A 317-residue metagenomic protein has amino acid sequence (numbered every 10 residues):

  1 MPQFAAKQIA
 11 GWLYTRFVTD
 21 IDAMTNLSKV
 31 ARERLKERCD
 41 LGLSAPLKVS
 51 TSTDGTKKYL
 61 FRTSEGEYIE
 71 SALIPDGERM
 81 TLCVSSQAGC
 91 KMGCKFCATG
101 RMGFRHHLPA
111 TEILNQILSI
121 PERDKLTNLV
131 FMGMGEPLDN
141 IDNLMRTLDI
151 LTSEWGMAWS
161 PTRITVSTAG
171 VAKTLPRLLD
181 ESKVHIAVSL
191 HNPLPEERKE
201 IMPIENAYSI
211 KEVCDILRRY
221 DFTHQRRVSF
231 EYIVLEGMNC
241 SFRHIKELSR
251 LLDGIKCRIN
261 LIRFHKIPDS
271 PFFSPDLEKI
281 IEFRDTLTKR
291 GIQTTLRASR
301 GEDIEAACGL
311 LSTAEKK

Functional and structural regions predicted by a protein language model:
M1-I69, P75, R218-R226, V234-K317: Auxiliary Fe-S-binding modules of radical SAM enzymes
S50-S52, S85-S86, S167, S189: Short linear Ser/Thr-Pro motifs
K57, I69, M80-L82, M92 (+1 more regions): Generic beta-strand structural signal
L73-I74, N143: Residue-level structural signal for beta-strand termini and adjacent loop
P75-E112: Canonical Radical SAM [4Fe-4S] cluster-binding loop centered on the CxxxCxxC motif and its immediate flanking residues
F104-H106, I117, V130: Hydrophobic alpha-helical bundles in membrane proteins
T111, N115-R123: Ferredoxin-type iron-sulfur electron-transfer modules in oxidoreductases and energy-metabolism complexes
P121-N128, G133-R297: Conserved AdoMet/S-adenosylmethionine-binding subsite of the radical SAM
